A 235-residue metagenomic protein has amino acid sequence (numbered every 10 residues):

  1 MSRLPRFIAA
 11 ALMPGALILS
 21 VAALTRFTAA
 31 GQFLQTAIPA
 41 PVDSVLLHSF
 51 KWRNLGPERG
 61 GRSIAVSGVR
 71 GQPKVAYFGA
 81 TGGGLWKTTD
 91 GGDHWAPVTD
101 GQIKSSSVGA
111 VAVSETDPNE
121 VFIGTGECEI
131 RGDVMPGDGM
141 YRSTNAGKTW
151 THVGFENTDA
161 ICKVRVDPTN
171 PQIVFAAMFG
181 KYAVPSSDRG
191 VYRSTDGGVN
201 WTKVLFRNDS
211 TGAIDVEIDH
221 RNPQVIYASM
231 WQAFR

Functional and structural regions predicted by a protein language model:
M1-A9: N-terminal secretory signal peptides that target proteins for export/translocation
S2-R3, G15, S186: Residues at the start of alpha-helices and the adjacent loop-to-helix junctions
A9-R26: Bacterial N-terminal signal peptides
A22-A23, F27-R235: Beta-propeller blade termini and top-face loops
